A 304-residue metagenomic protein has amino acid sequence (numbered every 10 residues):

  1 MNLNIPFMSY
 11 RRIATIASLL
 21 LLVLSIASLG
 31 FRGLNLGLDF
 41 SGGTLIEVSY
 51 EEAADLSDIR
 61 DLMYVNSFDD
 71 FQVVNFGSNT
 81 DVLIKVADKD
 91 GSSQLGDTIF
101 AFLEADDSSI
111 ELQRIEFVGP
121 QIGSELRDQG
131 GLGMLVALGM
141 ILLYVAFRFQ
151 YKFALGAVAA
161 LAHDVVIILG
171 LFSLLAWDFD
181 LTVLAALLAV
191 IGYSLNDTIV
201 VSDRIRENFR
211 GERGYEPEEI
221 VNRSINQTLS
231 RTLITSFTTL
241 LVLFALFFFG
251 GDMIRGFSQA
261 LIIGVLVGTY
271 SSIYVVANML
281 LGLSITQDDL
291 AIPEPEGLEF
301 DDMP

Functional and structural regions predicted by a protein language model:
M1-P304: A structural signal for conserved, well-ordered secondary-structure elements that form binding/interaction cores
